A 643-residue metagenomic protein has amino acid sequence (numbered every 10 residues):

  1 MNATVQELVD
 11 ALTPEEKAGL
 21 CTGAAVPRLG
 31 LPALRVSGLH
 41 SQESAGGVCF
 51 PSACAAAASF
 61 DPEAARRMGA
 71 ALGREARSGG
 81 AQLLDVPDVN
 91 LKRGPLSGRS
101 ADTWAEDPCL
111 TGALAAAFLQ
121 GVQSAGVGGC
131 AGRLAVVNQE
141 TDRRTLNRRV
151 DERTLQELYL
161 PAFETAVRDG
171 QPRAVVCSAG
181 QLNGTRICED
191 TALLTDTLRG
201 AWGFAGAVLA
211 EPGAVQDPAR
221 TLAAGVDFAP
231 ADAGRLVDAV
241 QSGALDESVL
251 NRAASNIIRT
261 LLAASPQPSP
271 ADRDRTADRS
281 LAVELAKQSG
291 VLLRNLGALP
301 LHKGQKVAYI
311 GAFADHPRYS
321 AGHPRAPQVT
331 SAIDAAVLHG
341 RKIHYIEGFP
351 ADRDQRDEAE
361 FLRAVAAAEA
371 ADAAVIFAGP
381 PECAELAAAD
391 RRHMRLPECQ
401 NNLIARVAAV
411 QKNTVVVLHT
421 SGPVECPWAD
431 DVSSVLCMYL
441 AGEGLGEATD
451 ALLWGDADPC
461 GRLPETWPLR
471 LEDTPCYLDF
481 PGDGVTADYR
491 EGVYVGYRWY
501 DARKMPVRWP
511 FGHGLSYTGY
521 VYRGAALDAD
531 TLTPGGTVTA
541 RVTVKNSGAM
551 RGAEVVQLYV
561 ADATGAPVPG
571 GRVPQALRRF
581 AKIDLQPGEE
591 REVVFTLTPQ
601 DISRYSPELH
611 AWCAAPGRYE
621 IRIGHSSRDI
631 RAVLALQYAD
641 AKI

Functional and structural regions predicted by a protein language model:
M1-P607, A611-R628, K642-I643: Glycoside hydrolase catalytic-domain context in secreted enzymes
D629-V633: Extracellular and select intracellular beta-sandwich modules with Ser/Thr-enriched, small-residue motifs on
A635-I643: Short beta-strand edge segments in extracellular beta-sheet folds
